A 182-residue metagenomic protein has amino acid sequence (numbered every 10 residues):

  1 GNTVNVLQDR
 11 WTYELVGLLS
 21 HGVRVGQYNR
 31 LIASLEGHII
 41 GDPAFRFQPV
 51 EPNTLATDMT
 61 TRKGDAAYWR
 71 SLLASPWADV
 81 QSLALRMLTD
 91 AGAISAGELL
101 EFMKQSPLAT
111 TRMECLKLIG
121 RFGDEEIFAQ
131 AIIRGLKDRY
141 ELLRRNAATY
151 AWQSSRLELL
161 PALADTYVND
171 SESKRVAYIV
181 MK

Functional and structural regions predicted by a protein language model:
G1-R10: Short acidic/histidine-rich active-site segments
T12-I94, R112: Caspase-like cysteine protease fold
G17, R70-A74, S82-R86, L100-K104 (+4 more regions): Amphipathic alpha-helical repeat scaffolds
Y28, S173-K174: Membrane-interacting alpha-helical segments
N29, L85, G97, A129 (+3 more regions): Conserved positions within tetratricopeptide repeat
A56-T57, D79-A91, T110-D124, R144-R156 (+1 more regions): Structural detector for internal amphipathic alpha-helices that build alpha-solenoid repeat scaffolds
T61-S71, G92-K104, D124-L136, R156-V168: Amphipathic alpha-helical scaffolding segments comprising HEAT/armadillo-like alpha-solenoid repeats
P76-W77, P107-L108, R139-Y140, D170-S173: Short inter-helical turns and helix N-cap capping residues of alpha-solenoid HEAT/ARM repeat scaffolds
